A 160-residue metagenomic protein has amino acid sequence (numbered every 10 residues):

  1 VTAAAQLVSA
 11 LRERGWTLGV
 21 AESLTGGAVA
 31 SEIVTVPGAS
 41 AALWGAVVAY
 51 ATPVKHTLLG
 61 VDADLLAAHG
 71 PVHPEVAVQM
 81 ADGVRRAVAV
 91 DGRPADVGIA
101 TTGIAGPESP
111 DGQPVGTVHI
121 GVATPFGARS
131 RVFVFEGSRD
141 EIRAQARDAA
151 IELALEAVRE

Functional and structural regions predicted by a protein language model:
V1-E160: Short alpha-helical segments enriched in small residues
